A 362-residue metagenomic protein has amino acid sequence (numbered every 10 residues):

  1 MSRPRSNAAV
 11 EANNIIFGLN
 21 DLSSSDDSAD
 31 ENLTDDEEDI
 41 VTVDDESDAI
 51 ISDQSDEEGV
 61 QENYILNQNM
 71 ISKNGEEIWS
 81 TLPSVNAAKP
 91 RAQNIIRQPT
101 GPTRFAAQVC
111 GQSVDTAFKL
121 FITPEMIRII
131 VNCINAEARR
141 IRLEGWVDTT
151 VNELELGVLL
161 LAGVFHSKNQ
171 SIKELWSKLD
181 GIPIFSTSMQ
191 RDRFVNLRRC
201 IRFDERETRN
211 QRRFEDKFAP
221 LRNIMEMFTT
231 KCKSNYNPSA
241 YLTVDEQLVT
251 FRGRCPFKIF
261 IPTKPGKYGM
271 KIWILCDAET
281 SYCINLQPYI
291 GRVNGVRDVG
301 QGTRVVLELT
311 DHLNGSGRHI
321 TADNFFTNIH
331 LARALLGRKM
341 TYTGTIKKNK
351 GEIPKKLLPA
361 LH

Functional and structural regions predicted by a protein language model:
S2-R333, K339-T341, K347-K350: N-terminal initiation segments
P354-H362: Acidic, Ser/Thr-rich peripheral helices and adjacent loops at domain boundaries
